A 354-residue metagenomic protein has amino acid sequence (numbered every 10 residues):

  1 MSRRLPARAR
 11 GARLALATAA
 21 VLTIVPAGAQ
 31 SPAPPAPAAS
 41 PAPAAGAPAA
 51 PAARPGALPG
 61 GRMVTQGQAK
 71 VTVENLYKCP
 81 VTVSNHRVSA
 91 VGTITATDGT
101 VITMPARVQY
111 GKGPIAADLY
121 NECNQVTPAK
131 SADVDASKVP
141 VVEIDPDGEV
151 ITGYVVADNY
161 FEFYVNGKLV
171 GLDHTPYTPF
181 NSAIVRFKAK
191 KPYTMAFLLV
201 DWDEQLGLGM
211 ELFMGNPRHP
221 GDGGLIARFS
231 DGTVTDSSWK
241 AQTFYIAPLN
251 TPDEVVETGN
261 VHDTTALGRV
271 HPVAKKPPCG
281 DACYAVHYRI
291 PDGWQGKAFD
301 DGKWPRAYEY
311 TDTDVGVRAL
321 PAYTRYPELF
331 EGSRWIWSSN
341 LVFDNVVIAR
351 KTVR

Functional and structural regions predicted by a protein language model:
M1-R10: N-terminal secretory signal peptides that target proteins for export/translocation
A15-V25: Bacterial N-terminal signal peptides
A27-A29, A38: Boundary at the C-terminal end of the N-terminal hydrophobic targeting segment
Q30-P32, A47: Intrinsically disordered, low-complexity repeat regions enriched in Pro/Gln/Gly/Tyr
A42, P48-V165, F180-R354: Beta-strand-rich recognition domains
D173-F180: Aromatic-rich membrane-interfacial microdomains
